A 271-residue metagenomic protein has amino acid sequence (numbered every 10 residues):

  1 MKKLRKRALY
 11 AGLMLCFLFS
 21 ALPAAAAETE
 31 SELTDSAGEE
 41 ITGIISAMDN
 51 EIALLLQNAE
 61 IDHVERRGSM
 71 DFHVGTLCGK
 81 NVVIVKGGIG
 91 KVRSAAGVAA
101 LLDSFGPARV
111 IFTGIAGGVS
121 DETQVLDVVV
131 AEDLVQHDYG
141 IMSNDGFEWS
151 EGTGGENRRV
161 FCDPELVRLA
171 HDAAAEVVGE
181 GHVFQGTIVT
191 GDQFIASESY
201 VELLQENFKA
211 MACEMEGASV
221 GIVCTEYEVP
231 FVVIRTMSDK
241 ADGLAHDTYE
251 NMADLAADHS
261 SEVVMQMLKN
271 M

Functional and structural regions predicted by a protein language model:
K2-G12: Bacterial N-terminal signal peptides that target proteins for export
A11-S20: Bacterial N-terminal signal peptides
A21-E32: Sec-dependent signal peptide cleavage junction
A37-I41, R66-M271: Glycine-rich phosphate- or other oxyanion-binding loops that anchor nucleotides, phosphorylated ligands
E39-A59, N81: Short, conserved "active-site rim" segments that organize catalytic pockets and cofactor/ligand binding
D62: Nucleotide and nucleotide-moiety/phosphate-recognizing core
